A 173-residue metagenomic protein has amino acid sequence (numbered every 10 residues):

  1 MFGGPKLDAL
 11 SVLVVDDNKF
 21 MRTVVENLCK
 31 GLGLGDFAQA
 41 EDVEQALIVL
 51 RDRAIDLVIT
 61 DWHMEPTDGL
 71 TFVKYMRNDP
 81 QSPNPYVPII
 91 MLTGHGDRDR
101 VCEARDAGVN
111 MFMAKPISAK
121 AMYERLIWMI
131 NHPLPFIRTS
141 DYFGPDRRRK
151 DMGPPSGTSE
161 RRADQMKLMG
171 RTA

Functional and structural regions predicted by a protein language model:
K19-A38: Two-component/phosphorelay signaling modules centered on CheY-like receiver
E26-N27, T71, P85, G96-M111 (+2 more regions): Alpha4 helix (beta4-alpha4-beta5 surface) of REC/receiver domains from two-component response regulators
Q39-L57: Acidic, metal-coordinating helix/loop segments flanking the phosphotransfer/catalytic sites of two-component signaling
I48, D68-N84: Short amphipathic alpha-helix used as the core "switch/output" element in two-component signaling
M64: Receiver (REC) domain active-site loop signature in two-component systems and cognate sites in sensor histidine kinases
K115: A Lys-centered signature of the CheY-like receiver
N131-A173: CheY-like receiver
